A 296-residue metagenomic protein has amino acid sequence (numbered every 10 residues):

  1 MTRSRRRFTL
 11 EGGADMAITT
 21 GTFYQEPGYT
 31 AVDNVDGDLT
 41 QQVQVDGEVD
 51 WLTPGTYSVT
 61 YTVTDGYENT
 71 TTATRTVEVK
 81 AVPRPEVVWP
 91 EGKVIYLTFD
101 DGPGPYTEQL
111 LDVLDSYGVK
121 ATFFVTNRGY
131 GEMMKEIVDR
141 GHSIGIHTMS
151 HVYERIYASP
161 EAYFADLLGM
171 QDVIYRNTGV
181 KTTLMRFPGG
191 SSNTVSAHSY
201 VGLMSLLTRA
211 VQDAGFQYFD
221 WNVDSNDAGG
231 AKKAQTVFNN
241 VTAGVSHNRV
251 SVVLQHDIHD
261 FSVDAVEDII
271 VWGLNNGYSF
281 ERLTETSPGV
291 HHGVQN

Functional and structural regions predicted by a protein language model:
T2-R3, R75-A81: Interdomain boundary/hinge segments at the C-termini of tandem beta-sandwich modules
R3-D36: Solvent-exposed, low-complexity, repeat-rich "mucin-like" stalks and linkers
R5, E26, T40, T72-T74 (+1 more regions): Surface-exposed or flexible loop/turn and strand-edge residues in extracellular/cell-surface modules
M16, D36-R75: Serine/threonine-rich, repeat-prone extracellular segments and beta-strand-based repeat modules of secreted/surface
D33, D65, D100-D101: Acidic active-site catalytic centers that drive phospho-/nucleotidyl reactions and related ester hydrolyses
D36, E68, P103-G104, S150 (+1 more regions): Short, glycine/acidic-enriched loop or turn micro-motifs at the edges of active sites
K80-L184, D268-W272, S279, T286-P288: Active-site beta->alpha N-cap acidic-glycine motif
Q109, Y153-E281, E285-T286, H292-Q295: Catalytic domains of cell-wall/extracellular-matrix polysaccharide-remodeling enzymes, centered on de-N-acetylation
